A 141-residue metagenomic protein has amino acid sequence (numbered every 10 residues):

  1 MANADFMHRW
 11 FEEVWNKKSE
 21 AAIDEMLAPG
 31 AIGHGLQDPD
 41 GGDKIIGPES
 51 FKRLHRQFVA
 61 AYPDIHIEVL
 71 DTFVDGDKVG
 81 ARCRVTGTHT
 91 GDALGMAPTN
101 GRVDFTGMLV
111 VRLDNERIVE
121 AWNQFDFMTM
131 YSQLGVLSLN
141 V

Functional and structural regions predicted by a protein language model:
M1-V141: C-terminal and inter-domain tail/linker signature
